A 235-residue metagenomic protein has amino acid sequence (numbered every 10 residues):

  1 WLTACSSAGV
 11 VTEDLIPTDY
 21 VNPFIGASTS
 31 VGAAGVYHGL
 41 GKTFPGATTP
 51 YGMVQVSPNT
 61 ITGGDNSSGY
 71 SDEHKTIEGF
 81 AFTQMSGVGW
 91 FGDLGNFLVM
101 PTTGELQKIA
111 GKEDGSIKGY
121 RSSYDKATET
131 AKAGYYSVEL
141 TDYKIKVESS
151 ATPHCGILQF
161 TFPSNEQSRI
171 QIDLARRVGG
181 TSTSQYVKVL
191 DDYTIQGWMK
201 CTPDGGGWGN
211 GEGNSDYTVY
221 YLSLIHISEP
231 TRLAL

Functional and structural regions predicted by a protein language model:
W1-L2: Sec-dependent bacterial lipoprotein signal peptides
V11-L224, S228, R232: Accessory carbohydrate-recognition regions in carbohydrate-active enzymes
